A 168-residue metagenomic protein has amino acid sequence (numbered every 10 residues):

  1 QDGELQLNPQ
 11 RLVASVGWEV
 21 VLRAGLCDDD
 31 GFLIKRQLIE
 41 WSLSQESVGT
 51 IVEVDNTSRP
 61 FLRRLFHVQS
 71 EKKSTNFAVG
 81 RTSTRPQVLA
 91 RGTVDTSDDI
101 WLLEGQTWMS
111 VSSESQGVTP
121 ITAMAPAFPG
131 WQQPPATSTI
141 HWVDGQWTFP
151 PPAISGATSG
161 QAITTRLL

Functional and structural regions predicted by a protein language model:
Q1, I39, T82-P86, D95-D99 (+1 more regions): Short amphipathic alpha-helical segments, especially helix-boundary/capping motifs
Q1-K35, V48-G49, F128-L168: Short S/T/G/P-enriched beta-strand
G3-L5, P60-R63, I100-W101, T119 (+1 more regions): Intrinsic-disorder/low-complexity peptide segments enriched for small residues
V20, T107, S115-T122, Q161: Exposed beta-strand face motif in extracellular beta-rich ectodomains
C27-G92, L168: Short flexible loop/turn segments that cap and initiate beta-strands
N56-T57, L102-Q106, P135: Short, solvent-exposed loop/turn segments in extracellular or other extracytoplasmic domains
V68-Q69, F77-Q116, A127: Short, hydrophobic beta-strand segments
S113-A136: Ser/Thr/Pro-rich, low-complexity mucin-like regions that serve as glycosylated stalks/linkers or repetitive adhesive
